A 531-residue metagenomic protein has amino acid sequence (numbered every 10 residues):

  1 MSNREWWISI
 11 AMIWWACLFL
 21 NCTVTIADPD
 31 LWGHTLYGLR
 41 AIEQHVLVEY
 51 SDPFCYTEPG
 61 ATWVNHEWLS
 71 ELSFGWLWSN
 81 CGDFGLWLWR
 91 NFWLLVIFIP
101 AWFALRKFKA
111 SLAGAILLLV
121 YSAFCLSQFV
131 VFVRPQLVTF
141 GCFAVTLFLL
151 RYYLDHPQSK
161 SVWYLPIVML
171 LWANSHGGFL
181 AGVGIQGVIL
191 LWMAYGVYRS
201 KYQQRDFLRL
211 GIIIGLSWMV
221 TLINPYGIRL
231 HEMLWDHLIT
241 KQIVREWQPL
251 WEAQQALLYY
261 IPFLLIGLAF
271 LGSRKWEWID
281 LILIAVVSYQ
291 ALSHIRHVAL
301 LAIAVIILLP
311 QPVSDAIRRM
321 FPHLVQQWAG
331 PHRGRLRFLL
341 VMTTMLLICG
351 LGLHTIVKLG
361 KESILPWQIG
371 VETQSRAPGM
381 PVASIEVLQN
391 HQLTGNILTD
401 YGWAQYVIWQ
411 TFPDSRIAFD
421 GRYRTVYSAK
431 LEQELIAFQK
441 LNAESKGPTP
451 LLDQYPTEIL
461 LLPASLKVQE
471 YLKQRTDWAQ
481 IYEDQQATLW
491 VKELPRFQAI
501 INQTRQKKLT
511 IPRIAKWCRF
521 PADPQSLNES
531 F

Functional and structural regions predicted by a protein language model:
M12, A101-C125: Transmembrane-helix signature of polytopic, membrane-embedded enzymes that assemble or transfer cell-envelope glycans
L18, A123-S127, S161-G177, L216-V220 (+1 more regions): Membrane-interface alpha helices of multi-pass inner-membrane proteins
I42, G177-W276, A302, L308: Transmembrane catalytic cores of multi-pass membrane glycosyltransferases and polysaccharide-assembly enzymes
V130-V138: Short acidic/glycine- and proline-prone juxtamembrane loop motifs at membrane-interface regions of multi-pass membrane
T146-V162, I266-S273: Membrane-interface transmembrane helices that cradle and orient dolichyl/undecaprenyl
Y152-L170, F207-I212, L281-A285: Short hydrophobic alpha-helices at membrane interfaces in multi-pass membrane enzymes
P322-N390, A404, Y423, Q439 (+2 more regions): Membrane-proximal, lumen/periplasm-facing interface regions of secretory-pathway glyco- and lipid-modifying enzymes
E386-S428, I459-L462, W490: Short periplasmic/luminal acceptor-recognition loop of GT-C membrane glycosyltransferases, typified by
